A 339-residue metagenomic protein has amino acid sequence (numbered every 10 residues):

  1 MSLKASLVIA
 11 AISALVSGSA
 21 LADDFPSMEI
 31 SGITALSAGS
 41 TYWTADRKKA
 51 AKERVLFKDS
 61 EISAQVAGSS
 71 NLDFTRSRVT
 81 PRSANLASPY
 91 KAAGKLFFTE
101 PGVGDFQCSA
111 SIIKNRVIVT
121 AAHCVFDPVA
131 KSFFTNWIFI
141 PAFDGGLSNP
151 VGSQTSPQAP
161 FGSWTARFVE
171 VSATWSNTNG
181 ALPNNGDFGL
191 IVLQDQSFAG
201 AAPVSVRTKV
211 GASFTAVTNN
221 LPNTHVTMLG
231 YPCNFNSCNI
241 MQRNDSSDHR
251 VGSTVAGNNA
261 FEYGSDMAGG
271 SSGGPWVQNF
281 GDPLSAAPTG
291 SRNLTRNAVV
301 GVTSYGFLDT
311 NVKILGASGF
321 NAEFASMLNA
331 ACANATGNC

Functional and structural regions predicted by a protein language model:
S17-S19: N-terminal signal peptide c-region/cleavage motif recognized by signal peptidases
A22-I112, A333-C339: Protease-domain processing segments flanking chymotrypsin-fold serine proteases, especially trypsin-like
T44, L96, A110, R116 (+7 more regions): Terminal peptide-recognition signature
R76-K91, F97-G102, N136-G200: Conserved catalytic-core segment of clan PA serine endopeptidases
S88-D144, S246-V255, G264-S265: Catalytic histidine site
N184-G264: Chymotrypsin/trypsin-fold serine protease catalytic domain
D266-V302: Catalytic nucleophile loop of clan PA
R296-C339: C-terminal cap/linker of serine protease catalytic domains
